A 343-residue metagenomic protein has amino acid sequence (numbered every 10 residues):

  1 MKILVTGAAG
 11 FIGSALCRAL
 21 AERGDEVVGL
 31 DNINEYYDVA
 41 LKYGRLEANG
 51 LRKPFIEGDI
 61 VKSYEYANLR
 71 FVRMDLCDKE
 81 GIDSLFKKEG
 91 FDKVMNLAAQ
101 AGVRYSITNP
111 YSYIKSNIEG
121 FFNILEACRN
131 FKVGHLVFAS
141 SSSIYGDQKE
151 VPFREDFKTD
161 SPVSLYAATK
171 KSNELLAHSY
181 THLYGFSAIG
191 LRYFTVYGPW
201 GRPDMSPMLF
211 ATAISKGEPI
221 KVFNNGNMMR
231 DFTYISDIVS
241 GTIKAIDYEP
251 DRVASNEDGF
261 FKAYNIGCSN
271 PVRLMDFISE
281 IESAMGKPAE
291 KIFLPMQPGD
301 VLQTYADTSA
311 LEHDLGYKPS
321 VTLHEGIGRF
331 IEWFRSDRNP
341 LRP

Functional and structural regions predicted by a protein language model:
M1-V196, Y317, D337: N-terminal Rossmann-like NAD(P)+-binding domain of SDR-like oxidoreductases, especially those catalyzing
A15, A40-L41, S84, T108 (+5 more regions): Generic recognition of short, well-ordered alpha-helical segments
L16-E22, Y37, T212-P343: C-terminal substrate-binding subdomain of Rossmann-fold SDR/epimerase-dehydratase oxidoreductases
V151-P152, P203-A211: A glycine/serine/threonine-rich, flexible loop-to-helix segment that serves as the NAD(P) cofactor-binding "lid"
P162-T169, Y193, P199, P203-P207 (+1 more regions): The catalytic Tyr-centered alpha-helix of NAD(P)H-dependent dehydrogenases
S172, L176, Y180, F210 (+2 more regions): Hydrophobic alpha-helix immediately C-terminal to the catalytic Tyr-X-X-X-Lys motif of short-chain
